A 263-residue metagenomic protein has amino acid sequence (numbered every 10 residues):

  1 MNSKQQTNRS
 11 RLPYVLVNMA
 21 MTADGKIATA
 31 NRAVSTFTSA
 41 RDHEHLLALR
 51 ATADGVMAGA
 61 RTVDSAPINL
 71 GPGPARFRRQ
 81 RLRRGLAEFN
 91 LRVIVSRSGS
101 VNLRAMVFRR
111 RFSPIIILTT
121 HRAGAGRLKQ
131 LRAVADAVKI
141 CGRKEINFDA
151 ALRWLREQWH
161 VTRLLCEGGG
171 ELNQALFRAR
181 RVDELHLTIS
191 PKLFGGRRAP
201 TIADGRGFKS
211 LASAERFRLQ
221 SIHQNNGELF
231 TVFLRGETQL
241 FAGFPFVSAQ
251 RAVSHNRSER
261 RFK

Functional and structural regions predicted by a protein language model:
N2-A249, F262-K263: Enzymes that bind and transform nitrogen-containing heteroaromatic metabolites
H255, E259-R261: Short, intrinsically disordered C-terminal tails of secreted or membrane-associated proteins
